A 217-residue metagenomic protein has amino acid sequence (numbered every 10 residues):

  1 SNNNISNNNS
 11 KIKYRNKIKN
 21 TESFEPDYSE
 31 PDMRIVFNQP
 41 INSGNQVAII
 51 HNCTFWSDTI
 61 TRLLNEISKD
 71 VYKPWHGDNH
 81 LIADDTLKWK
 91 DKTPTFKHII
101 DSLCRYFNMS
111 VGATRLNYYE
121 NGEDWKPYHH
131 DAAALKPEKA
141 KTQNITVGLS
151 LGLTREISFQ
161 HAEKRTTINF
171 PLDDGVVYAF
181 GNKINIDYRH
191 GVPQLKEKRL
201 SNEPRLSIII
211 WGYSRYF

Functional and structural regions predicted by a protein language model:
S1-F217: Non-heme Fe(II) oxygenase metal-center motifs and adjacent flexible, charged/small-residue loops
